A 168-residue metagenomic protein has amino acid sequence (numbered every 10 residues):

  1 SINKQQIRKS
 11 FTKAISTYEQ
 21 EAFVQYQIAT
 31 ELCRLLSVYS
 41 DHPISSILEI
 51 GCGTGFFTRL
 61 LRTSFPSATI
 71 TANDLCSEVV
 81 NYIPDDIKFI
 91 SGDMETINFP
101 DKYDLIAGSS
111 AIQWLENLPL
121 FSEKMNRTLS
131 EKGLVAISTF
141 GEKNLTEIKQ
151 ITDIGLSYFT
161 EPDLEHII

Functional and structural regions predicted by a protein language model:
S1-S16: N-terminal, positively charged/glycine-rich alpha-helical extensions of SAM-dependent methyltransferases
F23-P43: Conserved alpha-helix/loop element of class I SAM-dependent methyltransferases that forms part of the SAM/SAH-binding
C33, R62, S122-N126: A structural alpha-helix within SAM-dependent methyltransferase catalytic domains
S46-I97: Class I SAM-dependent methyltransferase SAM/SAH-binding core
E95-I106: A short acidic, Gly/Pro-enriched loop at the edge of an enzyme's catalytic core that lines a small-molecule cofactor
L105-L118: A short SAM/SAH-binding and catalytic strip from SAM-dependent methyltransferases
P119-L134: A short glycine-rich, Lys/Arg-flanked "PGG" loop and its adjoining helix->strand segment in the class I
L134-I168: Conserved catalytic/acceptor-binding region of the Class I
